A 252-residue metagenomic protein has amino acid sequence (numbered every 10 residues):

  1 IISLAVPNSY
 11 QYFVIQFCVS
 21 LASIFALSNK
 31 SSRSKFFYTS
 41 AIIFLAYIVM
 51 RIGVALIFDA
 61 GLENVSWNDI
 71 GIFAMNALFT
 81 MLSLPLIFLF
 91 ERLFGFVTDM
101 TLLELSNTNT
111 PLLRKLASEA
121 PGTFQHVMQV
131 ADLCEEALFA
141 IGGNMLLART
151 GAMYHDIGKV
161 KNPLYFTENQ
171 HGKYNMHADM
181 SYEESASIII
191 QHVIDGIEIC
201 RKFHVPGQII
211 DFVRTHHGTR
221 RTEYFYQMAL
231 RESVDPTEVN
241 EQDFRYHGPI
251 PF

Functional and structural regions predicted by a protein language model:
I1-A117, P121: Generic detector of multi-pass transmembrane helix bundles and their immediately adjacent loops in polytopic membrane
P111-F252: Divalent metal-dependent catalytic cores for phosphoryl transfer on phosphate-bearing substrates
